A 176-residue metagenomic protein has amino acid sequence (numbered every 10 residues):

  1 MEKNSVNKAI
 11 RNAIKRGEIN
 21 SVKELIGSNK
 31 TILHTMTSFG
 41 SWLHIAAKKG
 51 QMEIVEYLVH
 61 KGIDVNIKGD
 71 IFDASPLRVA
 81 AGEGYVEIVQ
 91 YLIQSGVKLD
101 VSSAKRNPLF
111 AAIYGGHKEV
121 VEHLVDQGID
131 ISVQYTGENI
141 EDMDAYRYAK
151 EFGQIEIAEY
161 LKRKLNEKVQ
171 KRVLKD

Functional and structural regions predicted by a protein language model:
M1-A9, S95, Q127, E141-D176: Ankyrin-repeat-protein effector appendages
E2-I45: N-terminal segments that cap or nucleate solenoid repeat domains
N4-I10, T35-W42, K68-S75, S102-P108 (+1 more regions): Ankyrin-repeat boundary/"N-cap" motif
S21, E53-I54, E87-I88, E119-V120 (+1 more regions): Conserved ankyrin/ankyrin-like repeat signature
E24-T31, E56-D64, Q90-K98, H123-D130 (+1 more regions): Ankyrin repeat domain, specifically the short helix-to-loop turn at the C-terminus of the second helix of each repeat
K68-Q90: Alpha-helical adaptor scaffolds
